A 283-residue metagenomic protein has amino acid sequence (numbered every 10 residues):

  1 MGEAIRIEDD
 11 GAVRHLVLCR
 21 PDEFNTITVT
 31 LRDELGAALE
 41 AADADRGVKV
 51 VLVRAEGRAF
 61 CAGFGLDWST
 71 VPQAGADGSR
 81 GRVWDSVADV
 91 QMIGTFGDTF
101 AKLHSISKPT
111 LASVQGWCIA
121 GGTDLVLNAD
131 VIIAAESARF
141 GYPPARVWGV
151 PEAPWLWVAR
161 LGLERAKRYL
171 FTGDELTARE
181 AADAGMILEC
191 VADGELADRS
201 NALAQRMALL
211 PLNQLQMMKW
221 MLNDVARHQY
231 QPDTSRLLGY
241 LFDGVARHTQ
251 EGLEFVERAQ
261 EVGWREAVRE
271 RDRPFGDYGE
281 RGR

Functional and structural regions predicted by a protein language model:
M1-D10, P72, T177-A178, D198 (+2 more regions): C-terminal alpha-helix plus adjacent terminal tail
M1-E56, R283: Conserved CoA-thioester-binding segment of acyl-CoA-metabolizing enzymes
L16, R20, E34-L35, V53 (+5 more regions): Terminal peptide-recognition signature
T30-E34, T95, K102, R199 (+2 more regions): Charged catalytic carboxylate motif
A55-D98, V147, G263: Glycine- (often His-adjacent) and acidic-residue-rich active-site loop that binds/positions the CoA thioester
G57-A62, I119, L222-V225: Short, active-site-adjacent cap segments at secondary-structure transitions
A101-N213: Crotonase-fold acyl-CoA enzyme core
